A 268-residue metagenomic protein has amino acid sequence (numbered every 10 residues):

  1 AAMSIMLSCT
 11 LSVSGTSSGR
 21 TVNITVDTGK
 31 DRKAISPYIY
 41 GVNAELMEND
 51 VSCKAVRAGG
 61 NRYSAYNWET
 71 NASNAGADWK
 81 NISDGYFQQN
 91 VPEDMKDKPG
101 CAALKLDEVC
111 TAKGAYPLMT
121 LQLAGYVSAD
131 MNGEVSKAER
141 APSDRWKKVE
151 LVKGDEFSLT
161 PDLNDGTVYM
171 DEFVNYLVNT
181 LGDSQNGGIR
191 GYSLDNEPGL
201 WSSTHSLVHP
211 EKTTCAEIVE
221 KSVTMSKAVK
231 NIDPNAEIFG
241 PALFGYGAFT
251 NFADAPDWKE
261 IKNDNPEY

Functional and structural regions predicted by a protein language model:
A1-T10: Bacterial N-terminal signal peptides
C9-S17: Signal peptide processing junction and immediate N-terminal pro/mature segment of secreted/exported proteins
G19-Y268: N-terminal catalytic cores of secreted or lumenal carbohydrate-active enzymes
